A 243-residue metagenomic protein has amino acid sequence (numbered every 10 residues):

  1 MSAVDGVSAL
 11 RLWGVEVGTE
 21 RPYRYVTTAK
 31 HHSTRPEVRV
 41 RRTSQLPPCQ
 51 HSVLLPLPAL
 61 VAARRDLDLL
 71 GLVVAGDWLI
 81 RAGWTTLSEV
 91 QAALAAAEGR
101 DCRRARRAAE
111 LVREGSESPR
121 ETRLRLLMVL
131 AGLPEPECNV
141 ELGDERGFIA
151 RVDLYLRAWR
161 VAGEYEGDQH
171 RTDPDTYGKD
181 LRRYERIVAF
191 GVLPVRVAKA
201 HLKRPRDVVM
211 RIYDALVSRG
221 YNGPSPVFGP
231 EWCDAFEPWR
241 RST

Functional and structural regions predicted by a protein language model:
M1-D101, E137, V217-T243: Short gly/ser-rich loop at a beta-strand->alpha-helix junction or flexible surface loop bordering the NTP-binding
I80-T243: Surface segments flanking catalytic/ligand-binding clefts of nucleic-acid enzymes
